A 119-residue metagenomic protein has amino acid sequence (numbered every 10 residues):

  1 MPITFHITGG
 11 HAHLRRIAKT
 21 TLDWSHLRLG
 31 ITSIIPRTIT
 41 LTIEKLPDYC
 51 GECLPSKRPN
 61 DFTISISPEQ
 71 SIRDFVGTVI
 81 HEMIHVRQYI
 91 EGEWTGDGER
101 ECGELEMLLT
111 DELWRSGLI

Functional and structural regions predicted by a protein language model:
P2-R58, F62, D111-W114, L118-I119: Auxiliary, metal-adjacent structural segments of Zn-dependent hydrolase domains
T8-G10, S67-E69, Y89-E91: Short strand-loop junctions, especially beta-strand C-caps/beta-turns that link beta-sheets to coils or alpha-helices
L14, A18, V76, I80 (+1 more regions): Hydrophobic (often cysteine-bearing) scaffold residues that line and stabilize catalytic clefts of nucleotide/cofactor
F62-V79, E93-W94: Short pre-active-site segment immediately N-terminal to the catalytic Zn-binding motif
T78, E82-V86, I90: Catalytic glutamate of the conserved HExxH
E93-I119: Post-HExxH zinc-binding segment in Zn-dependent metallohydrolases
